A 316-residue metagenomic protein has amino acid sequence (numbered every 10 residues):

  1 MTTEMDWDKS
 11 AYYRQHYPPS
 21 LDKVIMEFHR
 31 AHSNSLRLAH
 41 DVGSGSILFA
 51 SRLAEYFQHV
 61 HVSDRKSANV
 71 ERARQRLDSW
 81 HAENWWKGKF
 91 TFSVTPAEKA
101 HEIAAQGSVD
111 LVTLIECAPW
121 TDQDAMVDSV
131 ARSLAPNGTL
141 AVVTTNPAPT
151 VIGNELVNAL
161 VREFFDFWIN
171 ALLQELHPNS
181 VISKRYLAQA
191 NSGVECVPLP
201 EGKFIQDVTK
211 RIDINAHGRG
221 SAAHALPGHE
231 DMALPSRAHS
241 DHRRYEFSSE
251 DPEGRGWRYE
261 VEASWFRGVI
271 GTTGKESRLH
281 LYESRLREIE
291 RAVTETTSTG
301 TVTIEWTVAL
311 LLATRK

Functional and structural regions predicted by a protein language model:
M1-Q15: Class I SAM-dependent transferase core
Y12-R37: Conserved alpha-helix/loop element of class I SAM-dependent methyltransferases that forms part of the SAM/SAH-binding
L38-A100: Class I SAM-dependent methyltransferase SAM/SAH-binding core
H101-V112: A short acidic, Gly/Pro-enriched loop at the edge of an enzyme's catalytic core that lines a small-molecule cofactor
D110-D124: A short SAM/SAH-binding and catalytic strip from SAM-dependent methyltransferases
A125-P136: A short glycine-rich, Lys/Arg-flanked "PGG" loop and its adjoining helix->strand segment in the class I
L140-E253: Conserved catalytic/acceptor-binding region of the Class I
D213-K316: Conserved Class I S-adenosyl-L-methionine
